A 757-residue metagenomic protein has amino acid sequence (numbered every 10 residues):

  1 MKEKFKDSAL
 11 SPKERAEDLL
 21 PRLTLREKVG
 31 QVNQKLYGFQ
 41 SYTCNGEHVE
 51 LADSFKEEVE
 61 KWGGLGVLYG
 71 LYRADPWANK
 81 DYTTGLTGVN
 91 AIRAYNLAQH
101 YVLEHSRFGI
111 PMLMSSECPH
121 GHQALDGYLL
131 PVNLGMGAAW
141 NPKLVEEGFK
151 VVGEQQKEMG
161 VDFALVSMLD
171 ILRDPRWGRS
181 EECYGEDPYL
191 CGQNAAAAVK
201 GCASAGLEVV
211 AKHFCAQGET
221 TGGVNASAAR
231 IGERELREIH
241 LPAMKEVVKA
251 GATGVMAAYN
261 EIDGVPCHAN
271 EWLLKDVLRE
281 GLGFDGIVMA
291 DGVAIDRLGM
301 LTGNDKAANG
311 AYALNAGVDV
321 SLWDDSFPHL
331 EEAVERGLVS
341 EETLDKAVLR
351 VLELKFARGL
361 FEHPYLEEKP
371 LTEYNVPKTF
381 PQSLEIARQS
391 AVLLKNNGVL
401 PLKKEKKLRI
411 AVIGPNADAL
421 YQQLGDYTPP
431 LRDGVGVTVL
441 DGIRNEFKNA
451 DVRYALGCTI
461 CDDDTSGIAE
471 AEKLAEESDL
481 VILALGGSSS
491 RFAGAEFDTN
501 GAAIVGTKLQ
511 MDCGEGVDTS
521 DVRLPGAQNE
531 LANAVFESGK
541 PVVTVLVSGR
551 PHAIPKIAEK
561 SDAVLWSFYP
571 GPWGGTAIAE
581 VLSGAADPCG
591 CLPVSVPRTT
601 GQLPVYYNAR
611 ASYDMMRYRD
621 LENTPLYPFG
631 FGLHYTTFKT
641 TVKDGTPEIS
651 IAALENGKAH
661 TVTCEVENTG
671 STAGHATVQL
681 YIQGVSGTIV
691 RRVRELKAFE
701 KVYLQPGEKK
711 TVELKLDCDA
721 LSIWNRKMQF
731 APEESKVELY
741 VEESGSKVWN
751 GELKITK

Functional and structural regions predicted by a protein language model:
M1-K747, E752-K757: Glycoside hydrolase catalytic-domain context in secreted enzymes
